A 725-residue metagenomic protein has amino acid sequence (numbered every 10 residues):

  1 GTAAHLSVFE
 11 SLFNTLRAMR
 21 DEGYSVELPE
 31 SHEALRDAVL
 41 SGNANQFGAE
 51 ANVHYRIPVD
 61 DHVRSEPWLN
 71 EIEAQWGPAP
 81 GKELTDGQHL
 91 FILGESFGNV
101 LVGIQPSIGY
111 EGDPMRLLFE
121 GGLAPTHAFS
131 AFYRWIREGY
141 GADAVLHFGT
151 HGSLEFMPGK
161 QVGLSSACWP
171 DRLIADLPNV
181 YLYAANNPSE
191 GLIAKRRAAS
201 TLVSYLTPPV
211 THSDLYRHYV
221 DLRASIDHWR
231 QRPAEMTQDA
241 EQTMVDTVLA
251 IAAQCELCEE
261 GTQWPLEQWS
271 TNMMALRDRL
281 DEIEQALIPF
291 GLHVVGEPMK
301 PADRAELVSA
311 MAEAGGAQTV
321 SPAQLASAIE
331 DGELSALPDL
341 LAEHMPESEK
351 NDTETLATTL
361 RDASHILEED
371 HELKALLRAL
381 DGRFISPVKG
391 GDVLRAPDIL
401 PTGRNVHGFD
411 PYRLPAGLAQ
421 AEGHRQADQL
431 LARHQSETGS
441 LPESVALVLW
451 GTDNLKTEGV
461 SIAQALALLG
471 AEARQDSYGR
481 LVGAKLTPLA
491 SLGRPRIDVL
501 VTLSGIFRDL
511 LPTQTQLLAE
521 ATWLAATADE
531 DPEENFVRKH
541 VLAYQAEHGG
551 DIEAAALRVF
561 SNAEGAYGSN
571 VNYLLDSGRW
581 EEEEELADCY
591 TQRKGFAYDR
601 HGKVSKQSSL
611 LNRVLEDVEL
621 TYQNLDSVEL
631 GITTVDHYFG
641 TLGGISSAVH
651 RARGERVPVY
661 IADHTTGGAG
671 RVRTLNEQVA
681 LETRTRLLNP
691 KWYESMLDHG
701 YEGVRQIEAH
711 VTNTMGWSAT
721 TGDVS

Functional and structural regions predicted by a protein language model:
G1-S725: Ligand/cofactor-recognition surfaces for anionic moieties
